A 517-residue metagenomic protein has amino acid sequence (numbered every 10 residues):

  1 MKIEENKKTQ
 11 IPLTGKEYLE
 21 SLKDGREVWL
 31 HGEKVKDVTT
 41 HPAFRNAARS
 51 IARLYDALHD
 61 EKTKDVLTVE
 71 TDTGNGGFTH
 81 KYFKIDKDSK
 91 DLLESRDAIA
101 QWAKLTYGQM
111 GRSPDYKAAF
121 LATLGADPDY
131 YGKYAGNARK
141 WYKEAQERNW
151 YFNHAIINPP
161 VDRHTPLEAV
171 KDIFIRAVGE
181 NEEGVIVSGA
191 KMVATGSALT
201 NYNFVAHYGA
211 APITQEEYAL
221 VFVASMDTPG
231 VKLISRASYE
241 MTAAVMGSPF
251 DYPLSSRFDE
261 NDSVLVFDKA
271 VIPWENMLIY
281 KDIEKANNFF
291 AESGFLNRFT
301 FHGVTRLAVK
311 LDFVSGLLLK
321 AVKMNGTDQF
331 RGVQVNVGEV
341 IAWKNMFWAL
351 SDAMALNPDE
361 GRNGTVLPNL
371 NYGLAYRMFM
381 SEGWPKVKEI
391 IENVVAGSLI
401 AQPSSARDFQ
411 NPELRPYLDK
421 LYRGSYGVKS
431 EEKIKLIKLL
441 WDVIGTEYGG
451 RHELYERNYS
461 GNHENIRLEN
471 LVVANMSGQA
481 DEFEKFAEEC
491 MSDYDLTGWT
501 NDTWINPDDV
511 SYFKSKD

Functional and structural regions predicted by a protein language model:
I3-A57: N-terminal-proximal low-complexity accessory segments that begin disordered and transition into the first
K36-A100, R362, Y455-S460: N-terminal low-complexity or amphipathic/hydrophobic leaders
R45, R49, K143-Q146, I186 (+5 more regions): Generic structural signal for well-ordered, non-transmembrane alpha-helical segments in soluble/cytosolic regions
E70-N201, H207-V221, D227-K232: Glycine-rich flavin
I157-G303, N475-K516: FAD-binding core of flavoproteins
H302-E360: Extended amphipathic alpha-helical segments enriched in small hydrophobics
G332-G338, V366-L374: Short, charged, amphipathic alpha-helical segments
N371-S511: Alpha-helix capping/hinge segments and adjacent helical runs
